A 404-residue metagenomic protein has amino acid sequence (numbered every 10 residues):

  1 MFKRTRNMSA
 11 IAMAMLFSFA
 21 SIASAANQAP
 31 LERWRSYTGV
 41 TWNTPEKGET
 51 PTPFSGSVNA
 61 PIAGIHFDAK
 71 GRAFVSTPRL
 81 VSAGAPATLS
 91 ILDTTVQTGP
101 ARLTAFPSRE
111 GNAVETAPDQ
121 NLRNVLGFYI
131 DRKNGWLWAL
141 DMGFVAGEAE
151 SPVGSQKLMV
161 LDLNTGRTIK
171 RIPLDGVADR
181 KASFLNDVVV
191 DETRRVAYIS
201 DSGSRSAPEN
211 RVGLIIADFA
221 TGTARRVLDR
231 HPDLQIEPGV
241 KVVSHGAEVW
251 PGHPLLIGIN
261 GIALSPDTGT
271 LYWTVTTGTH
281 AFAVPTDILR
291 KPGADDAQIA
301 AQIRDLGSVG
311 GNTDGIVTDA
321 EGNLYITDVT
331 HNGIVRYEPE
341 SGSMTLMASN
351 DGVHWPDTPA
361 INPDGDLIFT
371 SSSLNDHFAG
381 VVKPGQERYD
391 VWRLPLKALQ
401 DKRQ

Functional and structural regions predicted by a protein language model:
W34-S55, P100-Q120, R167-R180, A224-G252 (+1 more regions): Surface-exposed loop and turn segments in beta-propeller and other repeat-based domains that flank or scaffold
Y37-A87: Beta-strand-rich domains and repeat architectures in extracellular enzymes and scaffolds, especially beta-propellers
G56-A69, E115-G135, L140, V177-V196 (+5 more regions): Beta-rich, blade/repeat-based domains predominating in secreted/periplasmic proteins but also intracellular
R79, G143, S202-S204, T277 (+3 more regions): Residue-level signature of beta-propeller blades and closely related beta-rich strand-turn architectures in secreted
I91-W138, M142-A146, S151, K170-V177: Blade-loop segments of beta-propeller domains
D93-T98, N164, F219-A224, V284-D295 (+2 more regions): Short loop/turn segments immediately following beta-strands, especially the blade-tip and inter-blade linker loops
S265-T286, A301-D351, P356-D357: Loop/turn-rich, solvent-exposed surfaces of beta-rich toroidal or solenoidal domains
A360-Q404: Blade-level signature of beta-propeller repeat domains, shared across WD40, Kelch, NHL, RCC1 and BNR/Asp-box propellers
